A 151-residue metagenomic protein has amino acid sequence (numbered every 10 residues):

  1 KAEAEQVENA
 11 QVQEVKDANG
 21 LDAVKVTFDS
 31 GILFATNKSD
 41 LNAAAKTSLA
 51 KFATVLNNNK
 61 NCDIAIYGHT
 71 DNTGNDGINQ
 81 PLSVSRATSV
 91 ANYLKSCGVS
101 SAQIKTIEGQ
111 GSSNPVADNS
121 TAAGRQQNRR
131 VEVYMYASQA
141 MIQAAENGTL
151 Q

Functional and structural regions predicted by a protein language model:
K1, E5, A35-K38, N79 (+1 more regions): N-terminal start-of-chain detector that recognizes signal peptides and the immediate post-cleavage beginning
K1-G20: N-terminal targeting leaders that direct proteins to extracytoplasmic destinations
E5, Q11, L33-Y67, K95 (+1 more regions): Periplasmic peptidoglycan-binding/anchoring modules of Gram-negative envelope and division proteins
E8, G20-V24, F28-S30, N37 (+3 more regions): Envelope-exposed proteins and targeting segments
D17-A50, D71-G77: Short, solvent-exposed beta-strand/turn patches at coil↔beta or beta↔helix junctions that act as interaction loops
H69-A144: Periplasmic OmpA-like peptidoglycan-binding domain that tethers envelope proteins to the cell wall
